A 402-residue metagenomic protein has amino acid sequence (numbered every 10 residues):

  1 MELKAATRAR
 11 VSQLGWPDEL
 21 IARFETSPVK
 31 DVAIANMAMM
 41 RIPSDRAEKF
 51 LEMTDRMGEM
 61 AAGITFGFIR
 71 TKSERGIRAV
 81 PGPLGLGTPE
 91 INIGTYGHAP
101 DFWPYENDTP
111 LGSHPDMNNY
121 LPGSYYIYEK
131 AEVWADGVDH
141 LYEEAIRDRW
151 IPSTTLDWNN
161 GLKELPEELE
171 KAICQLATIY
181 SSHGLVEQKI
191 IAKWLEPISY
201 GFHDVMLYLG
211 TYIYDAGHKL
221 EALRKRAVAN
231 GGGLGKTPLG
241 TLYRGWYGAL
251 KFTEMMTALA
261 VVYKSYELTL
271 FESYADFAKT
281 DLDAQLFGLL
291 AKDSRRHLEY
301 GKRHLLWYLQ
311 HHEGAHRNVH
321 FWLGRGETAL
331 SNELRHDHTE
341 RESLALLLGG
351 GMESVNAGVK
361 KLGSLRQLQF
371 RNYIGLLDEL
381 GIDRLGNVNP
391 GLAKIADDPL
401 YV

Functional and structural regions predicted by a protein language model:
M1-M206, G233, E254, H312-V402: Terminal targeting/low-complexity segments that flank the catalytic cores of oxidoreductases
T178-S181, L185, G210-I213, G217 (+3 more regions): Short amphipathic alpha-helical segments with heptad-repeat character
H183-I191, K219, Y263-L270, H297: Amphipathic, well-ordered alpha-helical segments in soluble domains
E187-G248: Long, hydrophobic, well-ordered secondary-structure blocks that form the structural core and pocket-lining surfaces
I190-L195, G210, L268-Y274, G288 (+1 more regions): A structural feature that tracks compact, well-ordered secondary-structure segments with a strong bias toward
D204-T211, L282-L289, N318: A structural signal for alpha-helical segments
K225-L298, W322-A329: Active-site-proximal alpha-helical scaffolds that flank and shape metal-associated catalytic sites
L305-E313: C-terminal helix-coil-helix/basic helical segment that borders enzyme active sites and/or dimer interfaces and provides
